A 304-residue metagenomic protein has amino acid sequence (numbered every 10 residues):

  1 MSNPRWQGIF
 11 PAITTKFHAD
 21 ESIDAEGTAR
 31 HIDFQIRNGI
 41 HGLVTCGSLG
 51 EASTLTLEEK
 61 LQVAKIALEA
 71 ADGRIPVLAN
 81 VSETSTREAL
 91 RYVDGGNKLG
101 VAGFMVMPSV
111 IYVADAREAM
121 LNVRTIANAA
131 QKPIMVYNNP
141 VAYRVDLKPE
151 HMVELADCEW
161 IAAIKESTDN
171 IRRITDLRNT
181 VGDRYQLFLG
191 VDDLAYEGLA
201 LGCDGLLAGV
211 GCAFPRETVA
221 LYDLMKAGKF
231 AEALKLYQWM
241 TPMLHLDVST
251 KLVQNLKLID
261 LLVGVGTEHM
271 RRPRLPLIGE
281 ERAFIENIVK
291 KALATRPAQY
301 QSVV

Functional and structural regions predicted by a protein language model:
N3-R144, Q299: Active-site beta->alpha loop and helix N-cap motifs at the rims of alpha/beta catalytic domains
R5-K16, N38-I40, C203, L207-V304: C-terminal alpha-helical cap/extension of soluble enzyme domains
W6, T28, K60, A64 (+7 more regions): A general structural signal for well-ordered alpha-helical segments in protein cores
A25, A29-I32, P149, R282-V289: Short, amphipathic alpha-helical "lid/cap" segments that border enzyme active or binding sites
N38, Q62, I66-A71, G95-L99 (+8 more regions): Alpha-helical structural signal in soluble globular domains
L55-E58, R91, A116-A119, L147-P149 (+4 more regions): Short secondary-structure transition/capping segments
R74-I75, P133, A162, R184 (+1 more regions): Secondary-structure boundary/capping positions in well-ordered alpha/beta enzyme cores
A127-A129, P140-T250: Catalytic alpha/beta core domains of metabolic enzymes, predominantly
